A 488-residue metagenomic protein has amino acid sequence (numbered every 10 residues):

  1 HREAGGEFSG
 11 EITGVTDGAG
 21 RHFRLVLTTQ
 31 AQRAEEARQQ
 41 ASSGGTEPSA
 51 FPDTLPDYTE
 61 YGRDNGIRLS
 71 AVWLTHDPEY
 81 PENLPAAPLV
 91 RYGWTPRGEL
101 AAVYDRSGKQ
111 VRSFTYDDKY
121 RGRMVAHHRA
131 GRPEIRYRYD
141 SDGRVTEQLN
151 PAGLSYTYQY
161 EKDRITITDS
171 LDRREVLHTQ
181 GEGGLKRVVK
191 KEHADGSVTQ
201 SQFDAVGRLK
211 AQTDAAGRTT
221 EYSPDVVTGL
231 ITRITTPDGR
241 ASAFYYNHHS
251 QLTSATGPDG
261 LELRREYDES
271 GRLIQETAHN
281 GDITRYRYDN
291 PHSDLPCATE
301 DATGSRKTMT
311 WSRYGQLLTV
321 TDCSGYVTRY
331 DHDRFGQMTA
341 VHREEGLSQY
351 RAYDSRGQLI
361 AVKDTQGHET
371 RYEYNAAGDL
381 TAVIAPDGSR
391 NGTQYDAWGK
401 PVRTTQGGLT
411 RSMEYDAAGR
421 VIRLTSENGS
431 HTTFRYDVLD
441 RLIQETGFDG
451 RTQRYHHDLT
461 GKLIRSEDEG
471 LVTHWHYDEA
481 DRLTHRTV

Functional and structural regions predicted by a protein language model:
H1-V488: Extended charged/polar low-complexity repeat regions
